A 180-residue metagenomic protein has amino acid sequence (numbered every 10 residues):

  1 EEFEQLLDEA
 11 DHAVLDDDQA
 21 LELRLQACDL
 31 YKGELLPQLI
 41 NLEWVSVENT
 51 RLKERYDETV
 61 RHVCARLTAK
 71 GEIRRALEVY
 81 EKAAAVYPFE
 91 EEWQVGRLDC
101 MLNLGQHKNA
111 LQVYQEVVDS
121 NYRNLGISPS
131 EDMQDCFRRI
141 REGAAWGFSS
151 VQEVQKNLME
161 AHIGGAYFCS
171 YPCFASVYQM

Functional and structural regions predicted by a protein language model:
E1-H162: Intrinsically disordered, charged and Pro/Gly-enriched terminal/linker segments that flank large helical-solenoid
A161-M180: Key residue(s) within conserved catalytic/signature motifs
